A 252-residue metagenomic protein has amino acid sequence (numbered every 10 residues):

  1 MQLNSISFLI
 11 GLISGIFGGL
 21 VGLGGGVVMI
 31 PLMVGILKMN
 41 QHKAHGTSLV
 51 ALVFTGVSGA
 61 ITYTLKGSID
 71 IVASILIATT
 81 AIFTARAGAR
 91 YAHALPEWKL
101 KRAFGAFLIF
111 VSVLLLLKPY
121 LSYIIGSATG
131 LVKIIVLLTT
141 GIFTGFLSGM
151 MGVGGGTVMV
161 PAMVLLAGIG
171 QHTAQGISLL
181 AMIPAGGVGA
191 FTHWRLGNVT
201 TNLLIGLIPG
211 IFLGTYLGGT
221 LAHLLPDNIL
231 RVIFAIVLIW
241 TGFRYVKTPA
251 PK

Functional and structural regions predicted by a protein language model:
M1-G15, G35-I36, Q41, I61-M150 (+4 more regions): Juxtamembrane transmembrane-helix boundary motif
L9-G19, V28, V188: N-terminal signal-anchor/start-transfer transmembrane helix
G22-I30, M151-A162: Transmembrane helix boundary and interhelical junction motifs in multipass membrane proteins
L23, Q41-K43, L49-L52, L108: Acidic (E/D-rich), amphipathic helical modules within compact regulatory domains
I30-P31, V160-P161, P184, P226-D227: Proline-centered helix-kink/hinge sites
H45, H172-L179: Small-residue hotspots at the loop-to-helix junctions and early N-terminal turns of transmembrane alpha-helices
V50-S58, I183-G187, L213-G214: Membrane-embedded alpha-helical segments of transport systems, primarily multispan ion/solute transporters
A51, L76-I77, I177, A181 (+1 more regions): Transmembrane alpha-helical segments of major facilitator superfamily
